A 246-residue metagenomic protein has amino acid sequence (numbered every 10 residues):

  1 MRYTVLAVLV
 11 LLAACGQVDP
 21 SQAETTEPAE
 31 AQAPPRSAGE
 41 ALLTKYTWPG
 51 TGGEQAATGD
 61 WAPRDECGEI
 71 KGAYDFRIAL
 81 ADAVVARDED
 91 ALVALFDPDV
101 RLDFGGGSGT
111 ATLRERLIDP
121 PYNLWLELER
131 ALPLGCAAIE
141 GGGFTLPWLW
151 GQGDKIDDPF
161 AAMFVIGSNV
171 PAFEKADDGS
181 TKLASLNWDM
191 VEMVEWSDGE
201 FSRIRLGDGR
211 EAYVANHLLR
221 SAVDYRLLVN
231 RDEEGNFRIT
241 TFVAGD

Functional and structural regions predicted by a protein language model:
M1-V8, P20: Sec-dependent signal peptide recognition, specifically the positively charged N-region followed immediately by
L12-A14: C-terminal motif of bacterial Sec signal peptides marking the signal peptidase cleavage site
G16-V18: Bacterial signal peptide processing site
P34-D82, A94: Short, low-complexity N-terminal intrinsically disordered segments enriched in polar/charged residues
F96-S108: Short, solvent-exposed secondary-structure junction/capping segments
T110-G153: Terminal, intrinsically disordered low-complexity segments enriched in charged/polar and proline residues
I156-G199, N236-D246: Beta-loop motif signature
K182-V223: SH3/SH3-like beta-barrel superfamily modules
